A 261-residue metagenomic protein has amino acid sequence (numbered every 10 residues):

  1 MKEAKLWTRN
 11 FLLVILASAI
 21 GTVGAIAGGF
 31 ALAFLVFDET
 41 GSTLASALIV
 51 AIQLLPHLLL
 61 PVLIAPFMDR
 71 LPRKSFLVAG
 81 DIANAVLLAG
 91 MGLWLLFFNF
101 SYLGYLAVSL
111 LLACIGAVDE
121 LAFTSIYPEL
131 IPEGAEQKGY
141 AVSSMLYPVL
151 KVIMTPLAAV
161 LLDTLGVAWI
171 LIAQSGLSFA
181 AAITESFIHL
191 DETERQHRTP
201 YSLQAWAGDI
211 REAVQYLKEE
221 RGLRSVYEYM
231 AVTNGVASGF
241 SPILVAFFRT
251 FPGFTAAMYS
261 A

Functional and structural regions predicted by a protein language model:
M1-R9, Q196-G208: Short, membrane-interfacial amphipathic segments enriched in basic
K2-P56, Q215, E219-A261: Helix-loop boundary and gating motifs at the non-cytosolic
W7, D38-E39, D69-R70, F98 (+4 more regions): Membrane-helix boundary and inter-helical linker elements of multi-pass secondary transporters
L12-G29, I52-M68, P72-L87, G104-D163 (+3 more regions): Substrate-agnostic recognition of the 12-TM MFS/MFS-like secondary transporter fold
A33-E39, G92-F97, I153-A173, A246-F254: Transmembrane alpha-helix termini and helix-breaking/packing motifs in multi-pass membrane transporters
G41-S42, P72-R73, P132, G166-V167 (+1 more regions): A helix-boundary/kink motif common to multi-pass secondary transporters, especially Major Facilitator Superfamily
I82-N99: C-terminal ends and interior cores of transmembrane alpha-helices in multi-pass membrane transporters/permeases
F98, S125, E129, L171 (+1 more regions): Helix-loop junctions on the cytosolic side of multi-pass membrane transporters, especially the intracellular loop
